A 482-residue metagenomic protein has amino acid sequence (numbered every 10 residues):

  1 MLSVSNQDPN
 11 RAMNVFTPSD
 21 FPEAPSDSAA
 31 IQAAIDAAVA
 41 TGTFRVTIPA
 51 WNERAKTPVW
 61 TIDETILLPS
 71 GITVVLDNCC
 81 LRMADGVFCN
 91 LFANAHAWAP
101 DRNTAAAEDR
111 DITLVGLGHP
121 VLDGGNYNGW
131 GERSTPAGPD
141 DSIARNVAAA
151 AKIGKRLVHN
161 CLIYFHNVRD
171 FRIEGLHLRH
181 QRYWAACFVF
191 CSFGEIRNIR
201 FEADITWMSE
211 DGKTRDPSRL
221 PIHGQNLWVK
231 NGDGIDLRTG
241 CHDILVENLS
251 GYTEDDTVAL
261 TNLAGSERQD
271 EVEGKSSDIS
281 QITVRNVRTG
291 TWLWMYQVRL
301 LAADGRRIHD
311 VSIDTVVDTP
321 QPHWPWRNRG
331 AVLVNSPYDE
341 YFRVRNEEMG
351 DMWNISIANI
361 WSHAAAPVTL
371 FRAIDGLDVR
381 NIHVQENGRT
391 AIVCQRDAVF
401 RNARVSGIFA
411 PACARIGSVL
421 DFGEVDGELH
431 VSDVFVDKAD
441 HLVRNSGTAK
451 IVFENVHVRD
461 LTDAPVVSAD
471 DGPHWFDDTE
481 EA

Functional and structural regions predicted by a protein language model:
M1-A482: Extracellular/periplasmic carbohydrate-active domains that bind, remodel, or depolymerize complex polysaccharides
